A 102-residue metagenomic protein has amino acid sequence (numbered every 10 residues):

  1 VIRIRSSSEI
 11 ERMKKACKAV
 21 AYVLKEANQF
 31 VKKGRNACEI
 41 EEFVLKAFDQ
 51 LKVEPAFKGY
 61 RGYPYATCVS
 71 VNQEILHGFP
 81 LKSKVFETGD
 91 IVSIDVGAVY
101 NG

Functional and structural regions predicted by a protein language model:
V1-G102: Active-site neighborhoods and metal-handling regions in enzymes and metal-associated proteins
